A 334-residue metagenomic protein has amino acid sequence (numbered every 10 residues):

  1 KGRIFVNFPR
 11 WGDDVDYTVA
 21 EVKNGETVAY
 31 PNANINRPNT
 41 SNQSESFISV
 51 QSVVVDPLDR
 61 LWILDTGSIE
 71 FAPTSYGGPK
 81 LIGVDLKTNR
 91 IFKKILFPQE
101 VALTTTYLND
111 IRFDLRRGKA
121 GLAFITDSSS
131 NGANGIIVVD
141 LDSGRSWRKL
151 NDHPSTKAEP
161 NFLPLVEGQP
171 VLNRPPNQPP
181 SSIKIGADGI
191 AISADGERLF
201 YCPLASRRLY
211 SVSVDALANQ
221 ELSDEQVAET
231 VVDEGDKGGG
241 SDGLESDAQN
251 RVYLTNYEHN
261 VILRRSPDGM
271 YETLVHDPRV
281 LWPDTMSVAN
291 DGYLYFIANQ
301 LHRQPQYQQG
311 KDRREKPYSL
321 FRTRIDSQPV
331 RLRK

Functional and structural regions predicted by a protein language model:
K1-R3, N42-L64, V101-A123, T156-R198 (+2 more regions): Beta-rich, blade/repeat-based domains predominating in secreted/periplasmic proteins but also intracellular
V6-G12, V55, I63-T66, L122-S130 (+5 more regions): Conserved beta-strand positions in repeat-built beta-propeller and related beta-rich domains
W11-V15, F71-P79, S129-A133, L204-A205 (+3 more regions): Short, solvent-exposed loop/turn segments at conserved positions within beta-propeller repeat blades
N24-E70, T74, P79-K80, K93-V101: Blade-loop segments of beta-propeller domains
T27-N36, F92-F97, W147-P164, N219-D233 (+2 more regions): Beta-propeller fold detector
F47, I69-D127, N134: Asp-box/WD-like beta-propeller blade repeats and closely related beta-sheet repeat scaffolds
K87, L141-S146, V212-S223, I325-P329: Short loop/turn segments immediately following beta-strands, especially the blade-tip and inter-blade linker loops
S287-K334: Blade-level signature of beta-propeller repeat domains, shared across WD40, Kelch, NHL, RCC1 and BNR/Asp-box propellers
